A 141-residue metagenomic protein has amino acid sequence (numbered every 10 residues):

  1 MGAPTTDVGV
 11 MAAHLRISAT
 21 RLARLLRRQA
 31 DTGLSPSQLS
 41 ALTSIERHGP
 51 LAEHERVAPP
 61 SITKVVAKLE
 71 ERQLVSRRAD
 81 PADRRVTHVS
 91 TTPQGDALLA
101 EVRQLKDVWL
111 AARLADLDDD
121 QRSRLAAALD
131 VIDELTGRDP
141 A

Functional and structural regions predicted by a protein language model:
M1-P36: N-terminal leader segment of winged-helix/HTH proteins
V8-A12, R16, S35, P59 (+3 more regions): Short, structured helix-loop boundary elements
A19-L22, A97, I132: Short alpha-helical scaffolding segments that buttress acidic/His motifs in well-ordered protein cores
L25-S61, K68, R72-L74, H88: N-terminal helix-turn-helix DNA-binding core of bacterial DNA-binding proteins
T43-R47, R103, D130: Short, locally clustered residues in the helix-turn-helix/winged-helix DNA-binding domain
A67-A127, E134: Charged, amphipathic alpha-helical coiled-coil/dimerization segments
D133-A141: Short, charged, intrinsically disordered terminal tails
